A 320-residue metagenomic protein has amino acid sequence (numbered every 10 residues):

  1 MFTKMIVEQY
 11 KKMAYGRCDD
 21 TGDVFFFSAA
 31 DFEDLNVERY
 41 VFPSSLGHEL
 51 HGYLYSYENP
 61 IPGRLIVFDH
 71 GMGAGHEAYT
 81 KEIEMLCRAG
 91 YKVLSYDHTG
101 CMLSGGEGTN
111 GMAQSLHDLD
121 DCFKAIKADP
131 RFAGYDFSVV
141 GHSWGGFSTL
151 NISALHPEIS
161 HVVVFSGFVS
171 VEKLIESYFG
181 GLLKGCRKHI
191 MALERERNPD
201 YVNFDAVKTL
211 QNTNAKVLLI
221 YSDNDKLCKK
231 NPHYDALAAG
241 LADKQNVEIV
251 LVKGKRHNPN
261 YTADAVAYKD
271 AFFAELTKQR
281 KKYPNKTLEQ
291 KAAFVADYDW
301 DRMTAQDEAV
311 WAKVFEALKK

Functional and structural regions predicted by a protein language model:
M1-P43, H51-Y53, L276-F294: An N-terminal hydrophobic leader/cap segment in hydrolases
M72-M85, H98, N231: The serine-hydrolase catalytic nucleophile loop
I83-G105: Conserved alpha/beta-hydrolase
T109-P130: Alpha/beta-hydrolase active-site loop
N151-P199: Hydrolase active-site cap/lid region
T213, L219-D225: Short beta-strand/loop motif that positions the catalytic acidic residue of the alpha/beta-hydrolase fold
K226-H233: Conserved alpha/beta-hydrolase "acid-adjacent" motif
Q245-K320: C-terminal catalytic histidine-bearing segment of alpha/beta-hydrolase fold enzymes
